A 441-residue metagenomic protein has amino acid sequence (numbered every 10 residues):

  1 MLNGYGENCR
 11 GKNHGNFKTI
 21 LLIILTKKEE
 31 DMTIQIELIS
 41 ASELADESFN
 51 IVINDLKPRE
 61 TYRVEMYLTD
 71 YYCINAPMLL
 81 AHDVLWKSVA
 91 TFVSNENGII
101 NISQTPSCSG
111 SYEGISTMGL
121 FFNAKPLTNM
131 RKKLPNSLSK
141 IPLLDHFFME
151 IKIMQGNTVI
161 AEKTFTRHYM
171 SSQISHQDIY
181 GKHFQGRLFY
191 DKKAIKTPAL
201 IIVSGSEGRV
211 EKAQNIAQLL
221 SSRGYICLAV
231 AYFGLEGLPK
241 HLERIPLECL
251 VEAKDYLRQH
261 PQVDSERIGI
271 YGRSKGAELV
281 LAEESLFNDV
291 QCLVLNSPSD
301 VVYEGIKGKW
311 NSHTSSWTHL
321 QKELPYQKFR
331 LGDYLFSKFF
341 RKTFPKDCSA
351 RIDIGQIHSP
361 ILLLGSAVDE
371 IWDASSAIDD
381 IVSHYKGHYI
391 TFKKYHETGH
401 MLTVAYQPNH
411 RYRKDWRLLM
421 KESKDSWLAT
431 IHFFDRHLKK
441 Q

Functional and structural regions predicted by a protein language model:
L38-L44, F49, L143, F148-I195: N-terminal cap/lid segment of alpha/beta-hydrolase-fold proteins
I195-T197, I202-P239, E370-A374: Short substrate-entry loop that stabilizes the transition state in hydrolases
H241-P261, A282: Alpha/beta-hydrolase active-site loop
V263-S274: Alpha/beta-hydrolase fold nucleophile elbow
L281-K338: Hydrolase active-site cap/lid region
I357, L363-G365: Short beta-strand/loop motif that positions the catalytic acidic residue of the alpha/beta-hydrolase fold
D373-H384: Short alpha-helix in the alpha/beta-hydrolase fold that links the catalytic acid
G387-Q441: C-terminal catalytic histidine-bearing segment of alpha/beta-hydrolase fold enzymes
